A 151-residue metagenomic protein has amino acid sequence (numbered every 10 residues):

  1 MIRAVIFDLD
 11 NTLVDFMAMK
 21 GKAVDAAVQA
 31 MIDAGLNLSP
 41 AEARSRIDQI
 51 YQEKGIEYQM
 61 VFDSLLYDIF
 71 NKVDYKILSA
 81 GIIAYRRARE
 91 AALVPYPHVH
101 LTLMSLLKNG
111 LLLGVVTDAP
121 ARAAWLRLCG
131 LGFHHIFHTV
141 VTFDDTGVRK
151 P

Functional and structural regions predicted by a protein language model:
M1-I2, G110: A short, charged/proline- and glycine-enriched loop that marks the coil->beta-strand transition at the N-terminal
I2-P97, R122: N-terminal helical cap/lid subdomain that shapes the substrate entry/recognition surface in HAD-like hydrolases
T12, T102, T117, T142: Ser/Thr-centric signal marking residues that sit in or immediately flank functional binding/regulatory motifs
D25-I32, M104-L107, W125, C129 (+1 more regions): Class I S-adenosyl-L-methionine
A92-V94, G114, P120-P151: Substrate-recognition "cap/lid" segment bordering the active-site pocket of phosphatases
H98-G110: Catalytic-core regions built around general acid/base machinery
